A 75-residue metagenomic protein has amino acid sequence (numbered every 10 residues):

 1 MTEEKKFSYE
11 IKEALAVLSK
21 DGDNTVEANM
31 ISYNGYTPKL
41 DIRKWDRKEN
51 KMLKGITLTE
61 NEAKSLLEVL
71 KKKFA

Functional and structural regions predicted by a protein language model:
M1-A75: Positively charged, low-complexity terminal tracts and the immediately adjacent first secondary-structure elements
